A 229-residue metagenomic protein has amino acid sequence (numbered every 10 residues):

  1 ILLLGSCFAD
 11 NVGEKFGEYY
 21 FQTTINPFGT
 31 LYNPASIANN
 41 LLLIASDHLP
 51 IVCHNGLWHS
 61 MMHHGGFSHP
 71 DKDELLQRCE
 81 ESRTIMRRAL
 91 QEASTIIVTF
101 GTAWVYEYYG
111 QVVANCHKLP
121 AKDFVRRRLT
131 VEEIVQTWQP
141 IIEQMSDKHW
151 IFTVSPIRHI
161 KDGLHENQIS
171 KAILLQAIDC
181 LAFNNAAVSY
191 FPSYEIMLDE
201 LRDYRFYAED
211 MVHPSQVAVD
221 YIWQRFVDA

Functional and structural regions predicted by a protein language model:
I1-A229: Extracellular glycan-modifying ectodomains
